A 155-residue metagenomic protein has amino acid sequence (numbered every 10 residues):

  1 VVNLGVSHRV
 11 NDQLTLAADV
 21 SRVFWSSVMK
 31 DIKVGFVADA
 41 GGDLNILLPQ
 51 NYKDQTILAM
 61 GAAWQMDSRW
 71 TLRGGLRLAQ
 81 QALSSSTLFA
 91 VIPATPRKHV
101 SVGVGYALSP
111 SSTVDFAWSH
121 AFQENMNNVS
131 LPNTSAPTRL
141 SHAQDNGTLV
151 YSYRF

Functional and structural regions predicted by a protein language model:
V1-F155: Outer-membrane beta-barrel porins/channels
